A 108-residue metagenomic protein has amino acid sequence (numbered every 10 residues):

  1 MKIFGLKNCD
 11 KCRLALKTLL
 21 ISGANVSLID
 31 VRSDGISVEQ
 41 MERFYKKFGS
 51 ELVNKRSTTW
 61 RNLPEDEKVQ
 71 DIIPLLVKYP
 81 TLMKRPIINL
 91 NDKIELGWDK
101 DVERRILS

Functional and structural regions predicted by a protein language model:
M1-S22, V26-R32: Local sequence-structure signature of Cys/Sec-based thiol-disulfide redox active-site neighborhoods
V31-S108: Thiol/selenol-based redox catalytic cores and closely related redox-interacting motifs
